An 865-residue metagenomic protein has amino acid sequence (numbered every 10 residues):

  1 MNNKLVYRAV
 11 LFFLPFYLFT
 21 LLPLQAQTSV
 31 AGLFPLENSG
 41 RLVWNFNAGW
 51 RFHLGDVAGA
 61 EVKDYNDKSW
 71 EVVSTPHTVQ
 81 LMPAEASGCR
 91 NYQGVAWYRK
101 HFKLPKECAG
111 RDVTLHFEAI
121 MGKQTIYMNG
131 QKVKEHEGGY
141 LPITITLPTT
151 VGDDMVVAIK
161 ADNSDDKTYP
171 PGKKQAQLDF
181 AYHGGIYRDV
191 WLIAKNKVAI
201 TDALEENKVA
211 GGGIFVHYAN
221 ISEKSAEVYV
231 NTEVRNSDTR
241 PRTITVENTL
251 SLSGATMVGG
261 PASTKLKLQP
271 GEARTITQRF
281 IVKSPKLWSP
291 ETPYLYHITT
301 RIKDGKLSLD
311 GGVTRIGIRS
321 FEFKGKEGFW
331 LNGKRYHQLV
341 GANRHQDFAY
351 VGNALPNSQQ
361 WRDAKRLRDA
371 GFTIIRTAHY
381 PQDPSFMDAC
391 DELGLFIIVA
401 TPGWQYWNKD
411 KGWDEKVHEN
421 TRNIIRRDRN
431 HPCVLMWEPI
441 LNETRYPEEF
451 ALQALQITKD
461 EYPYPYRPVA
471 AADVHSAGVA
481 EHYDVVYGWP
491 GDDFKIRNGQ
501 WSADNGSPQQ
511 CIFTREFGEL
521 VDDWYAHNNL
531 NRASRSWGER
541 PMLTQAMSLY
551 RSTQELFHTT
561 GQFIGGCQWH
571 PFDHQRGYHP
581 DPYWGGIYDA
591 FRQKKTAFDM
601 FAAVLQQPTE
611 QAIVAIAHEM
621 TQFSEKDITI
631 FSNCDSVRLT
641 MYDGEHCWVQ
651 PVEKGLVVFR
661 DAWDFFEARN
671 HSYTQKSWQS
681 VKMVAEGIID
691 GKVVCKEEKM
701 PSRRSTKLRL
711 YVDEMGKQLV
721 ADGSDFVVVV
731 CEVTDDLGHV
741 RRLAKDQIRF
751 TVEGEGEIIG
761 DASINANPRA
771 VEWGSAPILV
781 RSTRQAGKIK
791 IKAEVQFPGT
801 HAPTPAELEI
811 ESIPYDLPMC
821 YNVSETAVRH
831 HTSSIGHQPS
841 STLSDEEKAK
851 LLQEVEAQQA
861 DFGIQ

Functional and structural regions predicted by a protein language model:
A26-P83, K160, S164-Y169, G185-Y187 (+10 more regions): Accessory carbohydrate-binding/adhesion or oligomerization-edge regions at the termini of glycan-active proteins
T28, G32, L36, W44 (+7 more regions): Accessory beta-strand-rich segments of carbohydrate-active enzymes
D56, A86, V151-V228, T300 (+8 more regions): An acidic-aromatic loop/edge-strand motif
H77-L104, C108-N129, K134-E135, D166 (+6 more regions): Active-site-adjacent substrate/metal-binding segments within catalytic domains of carbohydrate-active enzymes
T149-D154, N231-K324, Q785, L808-I810: Extended acidic/polar, glycine-enriched regions that form or flank non-catalytic beta-rich accessory modules
A176-E205, Q568-Q622, D627-R709, V740-R741: Catalytic cores of secreted or luminal carbohydrate-active enzymes
V230-V234, R301, I630-S632, Y711 (+3 more regions): Beta-strand-rich structural segments
R362-R366, I374-Q593, A597, E610-E619 (+3 more regions): Substrate-binding/catalytic cleft of secreted carbohydrate-active enzymes, primarily glycoside hydrolases
